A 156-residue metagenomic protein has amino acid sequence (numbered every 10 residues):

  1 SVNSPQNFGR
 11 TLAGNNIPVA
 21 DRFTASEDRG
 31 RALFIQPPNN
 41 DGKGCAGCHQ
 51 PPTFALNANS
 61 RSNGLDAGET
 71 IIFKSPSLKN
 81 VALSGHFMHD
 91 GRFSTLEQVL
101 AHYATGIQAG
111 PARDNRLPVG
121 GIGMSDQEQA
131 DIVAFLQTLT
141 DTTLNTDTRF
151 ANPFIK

Functional and structural regions predicted by a protein language model:
S1-K156: Periplasmic c-type cytochrome electron-transfer domains
